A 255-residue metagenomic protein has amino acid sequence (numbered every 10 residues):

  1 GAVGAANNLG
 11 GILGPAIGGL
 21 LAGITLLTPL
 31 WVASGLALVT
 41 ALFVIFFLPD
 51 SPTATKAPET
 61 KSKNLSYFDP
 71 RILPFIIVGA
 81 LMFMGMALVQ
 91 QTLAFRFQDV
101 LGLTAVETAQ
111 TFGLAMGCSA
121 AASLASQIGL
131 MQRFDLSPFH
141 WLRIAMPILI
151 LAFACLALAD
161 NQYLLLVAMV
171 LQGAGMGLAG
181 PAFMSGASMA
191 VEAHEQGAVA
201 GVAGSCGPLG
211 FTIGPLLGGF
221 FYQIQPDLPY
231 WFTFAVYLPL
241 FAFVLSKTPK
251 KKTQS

Functional and structural regions predicted by a protein language model:
A6-I45: Helix-loop-helix hairpin linking two adjacent transmembrane segments in secondary transporters
P29-F46, P229-S246: Symmetry-related core transmembrane helices of the 12-TM Major Facilitator Superfamily/SLC fold
P49-I77: Juxtamembrane intracellular "pre-TM" segments in multi-pass secondary transporters
Q91-Q110: Short amphipathic helix-loop junctions that connect adjacent transmembrane helices in Major Facilitator Superfamily/SLC
A125-P138, Y222: Helix-to-loop junctions at the C-terminal end of transmembrane segments in multipass secondary transporters
H140-C155: Structural signature of the two symmetry-related core transmembrane helices
L178-V191: Intracellular juxtamembrane helix-capping segments at the cytosolic ends of symmetry-related transmembrane helices
H194-Q223: A late C-terminal transmembrane helix in Major Facilitator Superfamily
